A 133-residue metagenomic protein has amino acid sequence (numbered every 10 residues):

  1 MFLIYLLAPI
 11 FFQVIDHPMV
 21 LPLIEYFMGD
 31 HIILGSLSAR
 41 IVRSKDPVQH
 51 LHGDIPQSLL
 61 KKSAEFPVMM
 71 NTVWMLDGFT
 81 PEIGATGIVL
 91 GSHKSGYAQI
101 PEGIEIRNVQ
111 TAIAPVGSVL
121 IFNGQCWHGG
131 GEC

Functional and structural regions predicted by a protein language model:
M1-K62: Non-heme Fe(II)-dependent double-stranded beta-helix
G29, G84, G91, G117 (+1 more regions): Glycine-centered flexibility sites
I32, D46, P67, V119-I121: Coil-to-beta-strand transition motifs
I33-S36, G87-I88, I121-F122: A structural signal for short, well-ordered beta-strand segments and their strand-loop junctions that often border
A39-V42, F79-P81, H93-K94, C126-H128: Short, solvent-exposed loop/turn segments at secondary-structure junctions
V48-I113: Catalytic core of non-heme Fe(II) oxygenases with the double-stranded beta-helix
P101-C133: Catalytic core of Fe(II)/2-oxoglutarate
